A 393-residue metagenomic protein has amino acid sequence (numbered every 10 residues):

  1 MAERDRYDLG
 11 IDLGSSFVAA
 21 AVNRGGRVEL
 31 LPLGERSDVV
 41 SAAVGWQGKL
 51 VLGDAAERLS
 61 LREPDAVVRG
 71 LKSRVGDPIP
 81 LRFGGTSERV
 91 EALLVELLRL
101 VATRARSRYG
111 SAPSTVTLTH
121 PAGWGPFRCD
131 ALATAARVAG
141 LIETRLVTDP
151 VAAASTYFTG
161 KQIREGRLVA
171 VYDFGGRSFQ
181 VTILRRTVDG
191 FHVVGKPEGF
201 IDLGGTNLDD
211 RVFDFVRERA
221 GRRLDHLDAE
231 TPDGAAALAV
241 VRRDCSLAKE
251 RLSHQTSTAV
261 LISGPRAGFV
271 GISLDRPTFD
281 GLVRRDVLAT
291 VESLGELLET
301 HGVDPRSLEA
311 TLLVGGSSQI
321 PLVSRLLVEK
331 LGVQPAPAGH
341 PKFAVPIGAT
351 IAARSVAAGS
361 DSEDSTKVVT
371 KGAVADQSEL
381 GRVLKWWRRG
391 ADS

Functional and structural regions predicted by a protein language model:
M1-Y7, R145-Y172, T300, P346-A358: Conserved phosphate-binding catalytic cores of ATP/NTP-utilizing and phosphoryl-transfer enzymes
A2-L30, G160-V194, C245: Gly/Thr-rich phosphate-binding beta-strand-loop-beta motif of the actin/hexokinase/Hsp70
S15, R222-H226, G339-H340, A344-S393: Acidic, glycine/GT-rich loop-and beta-edge segments that sit at the periphery of enzyme/chaperone cores
F17-I142, T148, G205-E250, H254-T258: Phosphate-binding loop and its immediate beta->loop->alpha context in nucleotide/phosphate-handling enzymes
V28-E29, A55-R58, H192-D202, L227-E230 (+2 more regions): Short beta-alpha connecting loops at secondary-structure transitions that line or flank enzyme active sites
R62, V75, G204-V328: Gly/charged contiguous loops adjacent to phosphate- or pyrophosphate-bearing nucleotide/cofactor binding elements
L94-Y109, P150, A154-G160, L282-E309 (+2 more regions): Phosphate/ATP-binding catalytic cores across multiple sugar-kinase/actin-like superfamilies, primarily ASKHA
G140-D149, R306, S324-T350: Conserved phosphate-binding/catalytic loops in two-lobed NTP-binding clefts
